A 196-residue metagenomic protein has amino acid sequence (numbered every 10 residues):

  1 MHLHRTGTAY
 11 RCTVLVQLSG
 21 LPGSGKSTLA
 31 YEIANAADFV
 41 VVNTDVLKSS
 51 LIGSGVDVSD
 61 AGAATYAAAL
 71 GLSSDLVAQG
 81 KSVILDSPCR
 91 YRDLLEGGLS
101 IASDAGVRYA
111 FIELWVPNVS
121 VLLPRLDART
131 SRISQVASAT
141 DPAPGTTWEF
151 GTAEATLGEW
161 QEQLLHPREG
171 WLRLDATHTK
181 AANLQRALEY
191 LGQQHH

Functional and structural regions predicted by a protein language model:
M1-T8: Pre-Walker A adenine-sensing motif
L15: Walker A (P-loop) ATP-phosphate-binding motif of ABC ATPase nucleotide-binding domains
L18: Hydrophobic anchor at the beta1->P-loop junction of P-loop NTPases
L21: P-loop (Walker A) phosphate-binding loop of NTP-binding proteins
S24-K81: Conserved substrate/cofactor phosphate-moiety recognition/catalytic segment in nucleotide-dependent phosphotransferases
Q79, A105-A110, P167-W171: Short glycine-/polar-rich loops that comprise or flank the Walker A/P-loop and associated switch/sensor motifs
A105-D127: Conserved phosphate-donor/acceptor-positioning beta-strand/loop module used by diverse small-molecule
S131-R186, Q194-H196: Small-molecule kinase domains that catalyze NTP-dependent phosphoryl transfer to phosphate-bearing small molecules
